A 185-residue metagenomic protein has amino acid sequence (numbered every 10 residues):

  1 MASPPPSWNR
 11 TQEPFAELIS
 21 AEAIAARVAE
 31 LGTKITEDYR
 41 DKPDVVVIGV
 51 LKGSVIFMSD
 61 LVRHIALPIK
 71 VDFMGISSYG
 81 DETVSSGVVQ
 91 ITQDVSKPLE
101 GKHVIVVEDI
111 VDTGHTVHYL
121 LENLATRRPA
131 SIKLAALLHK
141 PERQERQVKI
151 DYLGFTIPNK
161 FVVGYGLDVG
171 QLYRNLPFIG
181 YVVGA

Functional and structural regions predicted by a protein language model:
M1-A185: PRPP-associated nucleotide enzymes
